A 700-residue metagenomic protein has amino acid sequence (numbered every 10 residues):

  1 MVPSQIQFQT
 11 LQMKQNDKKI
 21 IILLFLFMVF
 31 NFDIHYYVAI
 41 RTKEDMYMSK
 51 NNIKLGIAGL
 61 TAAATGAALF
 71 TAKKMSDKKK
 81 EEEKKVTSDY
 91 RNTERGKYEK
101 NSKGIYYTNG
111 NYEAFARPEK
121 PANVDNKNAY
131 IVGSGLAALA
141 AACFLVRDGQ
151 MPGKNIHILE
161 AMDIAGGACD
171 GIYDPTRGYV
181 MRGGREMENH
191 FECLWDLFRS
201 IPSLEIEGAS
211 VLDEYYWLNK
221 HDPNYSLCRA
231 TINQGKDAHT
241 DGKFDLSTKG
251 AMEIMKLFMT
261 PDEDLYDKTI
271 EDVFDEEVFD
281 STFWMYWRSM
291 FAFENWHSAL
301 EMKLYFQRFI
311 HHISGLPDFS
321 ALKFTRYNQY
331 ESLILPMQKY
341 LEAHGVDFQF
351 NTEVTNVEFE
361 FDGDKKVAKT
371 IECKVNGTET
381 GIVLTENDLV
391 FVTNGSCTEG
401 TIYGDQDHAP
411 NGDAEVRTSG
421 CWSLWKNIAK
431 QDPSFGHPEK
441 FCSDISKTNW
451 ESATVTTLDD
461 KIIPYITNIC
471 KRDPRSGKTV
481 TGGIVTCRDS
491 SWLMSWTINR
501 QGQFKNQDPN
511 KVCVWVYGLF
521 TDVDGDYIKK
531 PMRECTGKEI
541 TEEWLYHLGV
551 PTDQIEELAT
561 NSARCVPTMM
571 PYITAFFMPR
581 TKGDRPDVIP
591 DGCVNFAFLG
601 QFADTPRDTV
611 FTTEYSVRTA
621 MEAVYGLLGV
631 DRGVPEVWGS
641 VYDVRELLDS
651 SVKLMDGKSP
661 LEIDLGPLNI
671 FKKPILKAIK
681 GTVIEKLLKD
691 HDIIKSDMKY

Functional and structural regions predicted by a protein language model:
V2-T10, K14, L24-S88: Short amphipathic, positively biased membrane-proximal segments that drive organelle/inner-membrane targeting
K54-G59, A64-A129, R147-G153, G657 (+1 more regions): Extreme N-terminal leader/targeting segments of oxidoreductases
V146-I172: Glycine-rich FAD pyrophosphate-binding loop
R177-W217: Conserved FAD-binding subdomain of flavin-dependent enzymes
S203-H311, K323: Rossmann-like flavin
I310-D388, N394: Helical element adjacent to the flavin cofactor pocket in flavoenzyme catalytic cores
H312-T325, N387-L389, N394-T619, Y625-G639: C-terminal segments that line or cap access tunnels to active or ligand-binding sites in enzymes and enzyme-associated
G626-G681: Active-site-proximal substrate-binding core of FAD-dependent oxidoreductases
